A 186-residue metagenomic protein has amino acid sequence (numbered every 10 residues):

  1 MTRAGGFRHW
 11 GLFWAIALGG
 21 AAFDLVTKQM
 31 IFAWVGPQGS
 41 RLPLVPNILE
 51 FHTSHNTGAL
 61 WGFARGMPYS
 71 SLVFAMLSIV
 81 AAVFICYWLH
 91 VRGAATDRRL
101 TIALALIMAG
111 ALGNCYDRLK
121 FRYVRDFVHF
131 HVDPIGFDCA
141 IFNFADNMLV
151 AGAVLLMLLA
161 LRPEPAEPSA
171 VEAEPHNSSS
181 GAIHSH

Functional and structural regions predicted by a protein language model:
M1-H186: Alpha-helical transmembrane bundles and membrane-interface segments of multipass inner-membrane proteins
